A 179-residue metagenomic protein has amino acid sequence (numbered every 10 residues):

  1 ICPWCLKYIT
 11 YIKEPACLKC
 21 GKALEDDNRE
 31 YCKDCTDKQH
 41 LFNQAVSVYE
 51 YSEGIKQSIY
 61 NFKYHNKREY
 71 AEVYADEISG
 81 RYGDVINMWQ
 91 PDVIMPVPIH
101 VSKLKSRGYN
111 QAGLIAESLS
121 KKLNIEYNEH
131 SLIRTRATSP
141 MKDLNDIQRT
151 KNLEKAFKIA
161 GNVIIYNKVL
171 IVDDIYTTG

Functional and structural regions predicted by a protein language model:
I1-T178: Glycine-rich phosphate/pyrophosphate-handling loop used in enzymes and phosphotransfer proteins
